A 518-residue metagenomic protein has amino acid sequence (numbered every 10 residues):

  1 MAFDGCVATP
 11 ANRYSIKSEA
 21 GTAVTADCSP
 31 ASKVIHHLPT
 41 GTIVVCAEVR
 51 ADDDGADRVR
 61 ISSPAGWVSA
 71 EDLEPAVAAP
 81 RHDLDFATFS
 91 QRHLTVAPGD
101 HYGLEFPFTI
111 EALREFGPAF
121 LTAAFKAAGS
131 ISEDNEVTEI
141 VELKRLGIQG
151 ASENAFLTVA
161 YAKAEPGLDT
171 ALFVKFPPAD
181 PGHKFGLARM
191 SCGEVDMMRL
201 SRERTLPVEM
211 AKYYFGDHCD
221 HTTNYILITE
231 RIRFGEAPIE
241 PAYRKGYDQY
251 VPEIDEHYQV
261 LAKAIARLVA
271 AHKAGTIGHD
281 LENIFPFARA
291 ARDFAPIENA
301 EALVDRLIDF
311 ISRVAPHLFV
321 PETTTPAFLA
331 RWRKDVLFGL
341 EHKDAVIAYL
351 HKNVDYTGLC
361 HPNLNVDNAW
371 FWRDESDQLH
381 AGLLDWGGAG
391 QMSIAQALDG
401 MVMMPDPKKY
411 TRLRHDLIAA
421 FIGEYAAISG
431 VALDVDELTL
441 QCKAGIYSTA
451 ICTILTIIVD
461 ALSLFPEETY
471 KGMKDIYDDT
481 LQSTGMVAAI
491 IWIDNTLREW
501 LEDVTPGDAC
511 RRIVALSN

Functional and structural regions predicted by a protein language model:
A2-D4, I35-D72: SH3/SH3-like beta-barrel superfamily modules
D27-K33: Short alpha-helix capping/helix-loop boundary micro-motifs
R81-T138: Juxta-kinase regulatory segment immediately upstream of eukaryotic protein kinase catalytic domains
E142-D305, I394, G430: Conserved ATP-binding subdomain of kinase catalytic cores across diverse folds
I148-A164, L337-I394: Active-site acidic catalytic loop and adjacent metal/ATP-binding pocket of ATP-dependent phosphoryl transfer enzymes
D196, L200, G388-G430, S448-G472 (+2 more regions): Active-site activation/catalytic loop segments of kinase-like enzymes and analogous catalytic loops in related
A237-H361, W372-S376, V504-G507, R511-N518: ATP-dependent phospho-/nucleotidyl transfer catalytic cores
L433, C452-N518: Helical subdomain adjoining the active site within ATP-dependent kinase catalytic cores
